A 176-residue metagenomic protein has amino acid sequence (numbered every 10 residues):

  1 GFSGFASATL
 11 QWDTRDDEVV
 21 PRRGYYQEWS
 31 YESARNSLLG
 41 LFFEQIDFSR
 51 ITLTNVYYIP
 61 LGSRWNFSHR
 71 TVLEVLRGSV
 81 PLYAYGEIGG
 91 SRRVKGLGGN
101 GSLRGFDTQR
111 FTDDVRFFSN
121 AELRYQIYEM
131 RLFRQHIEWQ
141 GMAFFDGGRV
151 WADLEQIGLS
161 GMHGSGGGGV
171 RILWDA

Functional and structural regions predicted by a protein language model:
S3-W139, W151-D153: C-terminal outer-membrane beta-barrel translocator/porin domains of Gram-negative envelope proteins and their
D146: Short basic (Lys/Arg) and small-residue
A152-A176: C-terminal beta-signal and terminal closure region of outer-membrane beta-barrel proteins
